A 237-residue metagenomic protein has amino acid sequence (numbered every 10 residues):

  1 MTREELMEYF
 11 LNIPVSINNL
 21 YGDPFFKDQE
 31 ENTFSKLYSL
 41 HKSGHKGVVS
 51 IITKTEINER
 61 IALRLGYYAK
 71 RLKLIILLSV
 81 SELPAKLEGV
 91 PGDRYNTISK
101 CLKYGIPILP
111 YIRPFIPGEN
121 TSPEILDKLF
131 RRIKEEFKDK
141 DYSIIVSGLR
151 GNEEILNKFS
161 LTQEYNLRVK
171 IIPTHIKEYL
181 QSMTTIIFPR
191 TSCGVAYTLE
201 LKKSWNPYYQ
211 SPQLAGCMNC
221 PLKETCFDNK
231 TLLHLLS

Functional and structural regions predicted by a protein language model:
M1-E4, Q29-Y38, E59-I61, E88-T97 (+2 more regions): Well-ordered, non-membrane alpha-helical segments in soluble/globular domains
M1-I75: Conserved Radical SAM active-site core
V15-F26, T55-E59, K73-G89, I112-E119 (+1 more regions): Conserved radical SAM core fold
K36, K73-I76, S122-Y142, A196-G216: Short, electropositive alpha-helical surface patch
H41, K70, L102-K103, Q181: Anion (oxyanion) recognition and catalysis
Y68, D127-K128, T162-Q163: Short, hinge-like loop/turn segments at secondary-structure boundaries
G92-N157, M183, I187-T191: Conserved C-terminal portion of the radical SAM core fold that forms the substrate/S-adenosylmethionine-binding
G148-S237: C-terminal accessory extensions appended to soluble enzyme cores
